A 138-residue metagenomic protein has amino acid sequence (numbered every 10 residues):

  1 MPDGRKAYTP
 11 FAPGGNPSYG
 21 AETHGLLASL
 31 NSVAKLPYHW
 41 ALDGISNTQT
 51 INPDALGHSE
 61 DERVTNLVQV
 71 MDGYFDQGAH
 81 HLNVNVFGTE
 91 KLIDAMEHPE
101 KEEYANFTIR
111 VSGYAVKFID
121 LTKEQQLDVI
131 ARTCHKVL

Functional and structural regions predicted by a protein language model:
M1-L138: Acidic, glycine-enriched catalytic cores built around paired aspartates
